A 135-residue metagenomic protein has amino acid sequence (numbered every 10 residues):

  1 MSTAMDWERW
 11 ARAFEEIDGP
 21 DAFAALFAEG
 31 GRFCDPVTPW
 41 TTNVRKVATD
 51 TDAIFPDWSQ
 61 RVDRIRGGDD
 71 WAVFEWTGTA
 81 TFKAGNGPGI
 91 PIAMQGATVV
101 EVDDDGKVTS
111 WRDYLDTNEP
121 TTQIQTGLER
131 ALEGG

Functional and structural regions predicted by a protein language model:
A4, A13, D18-W71: A solvent-exposed, acidic/Ser-Thr-rich amphipathic alpha-helical stretch
T49-G135: A beta-strand edge to alpha-helix "cap/lid" segment located at domain peripheries
